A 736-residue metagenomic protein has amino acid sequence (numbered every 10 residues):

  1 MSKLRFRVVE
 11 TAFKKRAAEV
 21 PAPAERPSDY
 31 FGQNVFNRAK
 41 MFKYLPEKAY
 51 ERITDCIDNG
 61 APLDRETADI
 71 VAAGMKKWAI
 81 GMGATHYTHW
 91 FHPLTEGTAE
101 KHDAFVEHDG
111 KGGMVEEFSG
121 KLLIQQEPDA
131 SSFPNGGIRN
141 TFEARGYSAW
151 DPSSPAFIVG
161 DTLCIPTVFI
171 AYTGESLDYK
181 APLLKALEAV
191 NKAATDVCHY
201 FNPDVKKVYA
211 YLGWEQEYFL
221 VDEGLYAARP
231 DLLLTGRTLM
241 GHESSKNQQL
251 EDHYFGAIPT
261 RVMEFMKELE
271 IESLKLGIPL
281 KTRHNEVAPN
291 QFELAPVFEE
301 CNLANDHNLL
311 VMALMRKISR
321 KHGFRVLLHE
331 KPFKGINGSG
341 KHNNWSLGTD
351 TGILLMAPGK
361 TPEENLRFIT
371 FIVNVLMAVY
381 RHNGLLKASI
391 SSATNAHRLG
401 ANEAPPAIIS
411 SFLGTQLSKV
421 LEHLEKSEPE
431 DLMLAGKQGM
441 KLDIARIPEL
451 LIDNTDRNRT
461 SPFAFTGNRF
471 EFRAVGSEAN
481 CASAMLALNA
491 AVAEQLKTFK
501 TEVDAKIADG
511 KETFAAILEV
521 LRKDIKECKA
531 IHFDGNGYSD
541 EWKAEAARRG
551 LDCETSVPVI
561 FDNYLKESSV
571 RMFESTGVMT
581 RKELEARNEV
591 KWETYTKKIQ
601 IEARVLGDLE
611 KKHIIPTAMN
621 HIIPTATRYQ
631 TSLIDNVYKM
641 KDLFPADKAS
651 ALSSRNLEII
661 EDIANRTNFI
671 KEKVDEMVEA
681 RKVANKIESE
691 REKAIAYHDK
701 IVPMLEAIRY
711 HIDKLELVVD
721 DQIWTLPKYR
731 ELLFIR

Functional and structural regions predicted by a protein language model:
S2-A24, T141-F157: N-terminal hydrophobic targeting/anchoring segments and the immediately downstream early-domain regions of hydrolases
R26-N37, C56-D58, E175, S245-Y254: Gly-rich Lys/Arg/Thr-decorated short loops/hinges at beta-loop-alpha junctions or inter-strand turns that position
D29-E143: Active-site core of metal-dependent hydrolases
T67, F91, S119, P296-F298 (+5 more regions): Active-site proximal loops enriched in glycine and acidic residues that flank catalytic Cys/His/Asp and coordinate
T67-V71, F91-P93, K121-L122, F169 (+5 more regions): Active-site-proximal loop/turn and secondary-structure-junction residues that shape catalytic pockets, frequently
E143-L328, N337-G340, L347-K591: Glycine-rich, acidic/polar active-site loops that bind/position phosphate-bearing ligands
D524-R736: C-terminal amphipathic alpha-helical interaction region
